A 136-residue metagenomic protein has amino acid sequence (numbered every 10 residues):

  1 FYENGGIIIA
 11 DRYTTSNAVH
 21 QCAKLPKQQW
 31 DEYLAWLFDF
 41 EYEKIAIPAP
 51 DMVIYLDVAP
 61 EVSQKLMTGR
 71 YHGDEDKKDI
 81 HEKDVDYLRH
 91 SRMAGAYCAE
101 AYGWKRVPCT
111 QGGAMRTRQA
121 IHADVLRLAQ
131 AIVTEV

Functional and structural regions predicted by a protein language model:
F1-E3, Y42: Conserved alpha-helical scaffold flanking the Walker A/P-loop in AAA+ ATPase domains
E3, K27, D31-A35, A123 (+1 more regions): Polar/charged alpha-helical tracts
N4-I8: Loop/turn-to-beta-strand initiation segments
I9, M52-I54, K105-V107: Hydrophobic/aromatic beta-strand patches that form the interior of the parallel beta-sheet core in alpha/beta enzyme
R12: Walker B catalytic acidic pair
T15-M93: A glycine- and Lys/Arg-enriched "phosphate-lid" helix/loop adjacent to the NTP-binding pocket of small-molecule kinases
E61-V136: NTP-dependent small-molecule kinase module
